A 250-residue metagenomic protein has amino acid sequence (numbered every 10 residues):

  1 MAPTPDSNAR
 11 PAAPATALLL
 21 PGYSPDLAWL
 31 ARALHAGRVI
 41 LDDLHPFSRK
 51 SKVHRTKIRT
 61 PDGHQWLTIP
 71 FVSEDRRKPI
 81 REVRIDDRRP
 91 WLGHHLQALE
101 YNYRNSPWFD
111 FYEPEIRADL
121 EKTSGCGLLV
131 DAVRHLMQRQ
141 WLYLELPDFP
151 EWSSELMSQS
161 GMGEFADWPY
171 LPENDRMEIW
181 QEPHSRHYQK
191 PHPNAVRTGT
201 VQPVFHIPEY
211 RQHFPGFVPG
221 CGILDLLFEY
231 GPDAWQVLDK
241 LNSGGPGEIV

Functional and structural regions predicted by a protein language model:
A2-V250: Residues lining hydrophobic/aromatic ligand-binding pockets adjacent to catalytic sites
